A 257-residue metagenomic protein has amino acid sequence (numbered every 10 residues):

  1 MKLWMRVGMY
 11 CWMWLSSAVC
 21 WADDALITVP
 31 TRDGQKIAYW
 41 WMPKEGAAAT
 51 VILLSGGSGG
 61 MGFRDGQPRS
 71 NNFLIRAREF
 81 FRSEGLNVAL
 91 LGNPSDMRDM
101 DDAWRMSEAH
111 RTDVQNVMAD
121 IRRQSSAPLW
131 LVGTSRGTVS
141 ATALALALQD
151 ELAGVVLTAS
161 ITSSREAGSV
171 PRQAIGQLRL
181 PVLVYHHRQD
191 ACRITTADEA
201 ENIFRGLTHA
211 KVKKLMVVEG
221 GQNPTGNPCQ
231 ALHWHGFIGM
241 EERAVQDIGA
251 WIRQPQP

Functional and structural regions predicted by a protein language model:
S17-A18: N-terminal signal peptide c-region/cleavage motif recognized by signal peptidases
A22-G46: N-terminal cap/lid segment of alpha/beta-hydrolase-fold proteins
K44-F80: Short, surface-exposed "cap/lid" segments of acyl-processing enzymes
F73, A77, D99-Q124: Alpha/beta-hydrolase active-site loop
R78-R98: Conserved alpha/beta-hydrolase
A119-Q177: Primarily recognizes the serine-hydrolase "nucleophile elbow" in alpha/beta-hydrolase and SGNH/GDSL folds
G154-G220: The feature captures the conserved acid-bearing segment of alpha/beta-hydrolase catalytic domains
A210-P257: C-terminal catalytic histidine-bearing segment of alpha/beta-hydrolase fold enzymes
